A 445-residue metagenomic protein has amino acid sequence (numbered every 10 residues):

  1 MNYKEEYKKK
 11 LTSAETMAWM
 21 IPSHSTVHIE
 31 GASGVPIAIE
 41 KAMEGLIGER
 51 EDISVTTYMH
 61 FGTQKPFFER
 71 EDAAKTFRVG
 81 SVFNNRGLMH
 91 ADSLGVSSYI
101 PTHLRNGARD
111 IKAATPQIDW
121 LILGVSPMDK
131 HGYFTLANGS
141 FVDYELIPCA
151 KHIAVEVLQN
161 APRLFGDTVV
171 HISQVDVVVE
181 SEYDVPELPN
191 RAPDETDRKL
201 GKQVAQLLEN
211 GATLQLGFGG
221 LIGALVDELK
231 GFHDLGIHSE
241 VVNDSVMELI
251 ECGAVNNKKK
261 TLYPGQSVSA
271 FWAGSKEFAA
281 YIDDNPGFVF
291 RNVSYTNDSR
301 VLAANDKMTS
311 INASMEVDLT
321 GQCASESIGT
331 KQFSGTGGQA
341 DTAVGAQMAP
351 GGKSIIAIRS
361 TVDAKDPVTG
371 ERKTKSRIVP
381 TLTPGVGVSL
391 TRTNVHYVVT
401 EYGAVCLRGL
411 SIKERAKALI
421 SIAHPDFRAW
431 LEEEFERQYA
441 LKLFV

Functional and structural regions predicted by a protein language model:
M1-V445: Conserved alpha/beta enzyme-core scaffold
